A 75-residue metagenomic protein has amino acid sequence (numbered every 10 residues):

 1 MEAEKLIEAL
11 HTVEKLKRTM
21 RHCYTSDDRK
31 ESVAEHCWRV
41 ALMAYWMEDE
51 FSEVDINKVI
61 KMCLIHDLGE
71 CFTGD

Functional and structural regions predicted by a protein language model:
M1-T12: Extreme N-terminal tail/first-helix region
K5, Y24, V54-D55: Generic hydrophobic alpha-helical membrane-segment signal
T12-R39: Active-site flanking loop/helix segments enriched in acidic
K15-R18, H22, W46-E50, E70 (+1 more regions): Short helix-loop boundary/capping segments at the starts of domains
R29-K58: Alpha-helical phosphate/pyrophosphate-handling elements in metalloenzyme active cores
K61-D75: Divalent metal-dependent catalytic cores for phosphoryl transfer on phosphate-bearing substrates
